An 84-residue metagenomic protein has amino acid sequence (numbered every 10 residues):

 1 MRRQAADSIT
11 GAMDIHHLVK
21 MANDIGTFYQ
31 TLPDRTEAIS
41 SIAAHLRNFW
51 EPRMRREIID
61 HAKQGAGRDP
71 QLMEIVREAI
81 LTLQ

Functional and structural regions predicted by a protein language model:
R2-Q84: A domain-level signal for the structural core that forms small-molecule/cofactor-binding pockets and catalytic centers
